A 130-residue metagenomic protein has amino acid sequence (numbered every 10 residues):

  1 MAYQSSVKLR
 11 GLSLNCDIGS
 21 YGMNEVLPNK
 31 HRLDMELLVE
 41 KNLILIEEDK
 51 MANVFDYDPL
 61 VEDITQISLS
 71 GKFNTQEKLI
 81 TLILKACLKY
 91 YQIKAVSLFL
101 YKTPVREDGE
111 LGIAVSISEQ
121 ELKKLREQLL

Functional and structural regions predicted by a protein language model:
M1-L130: N-terminal, polar/charged subdomain of small-to-medium soluble alpha/beta proteins
